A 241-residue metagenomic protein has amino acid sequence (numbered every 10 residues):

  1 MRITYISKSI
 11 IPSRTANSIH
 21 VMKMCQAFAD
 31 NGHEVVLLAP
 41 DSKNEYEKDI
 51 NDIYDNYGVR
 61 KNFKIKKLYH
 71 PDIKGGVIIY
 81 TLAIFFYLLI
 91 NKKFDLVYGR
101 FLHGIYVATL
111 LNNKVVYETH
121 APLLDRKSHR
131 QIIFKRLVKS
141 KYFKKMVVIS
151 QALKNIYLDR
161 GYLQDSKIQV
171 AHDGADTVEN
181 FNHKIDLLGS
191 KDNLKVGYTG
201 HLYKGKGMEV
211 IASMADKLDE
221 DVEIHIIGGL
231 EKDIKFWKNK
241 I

Functional and structural regions predicted by a protein language model:
T4, V147, L188-A215, D219 (+1 more regions): Conserved donor-binding/catalytic core segment of Leloir-type glycosyltransferases
Y5-T15, A27-I79, G229-D233: N-terminal strand-loop element at the rim of the active site of nucleotide-sugar-dependent glycosyltransferases
D41, T199, E223-W237: Glycosyltransferase donor-sugar binding loop
N51-V97, Y106-L110, R130-L137: An amphipathic, basic-hydrophobic alpha-helix
G75-A83, L111-K114, T119-Y142, N155 (+1 more regions): Nucleotide-sugar donor phosphate/pyrophosphate-binding loop at the beta->alpha transition of glycosyltransferases
Y98-G104, T119: Short His-centered aromatic/hydrophobic patch
V107, S140-I168, H172-N180: A short, active-site helix/loop in glycosyltransferases that binds the activated sugar's phosphate group
D125-H129, L158-D159, K167-N193, K204-G207: Acidic anion/phosphate-binding donor-loop and adjacent secondary structure in glycosyltransferase catalytic cores
